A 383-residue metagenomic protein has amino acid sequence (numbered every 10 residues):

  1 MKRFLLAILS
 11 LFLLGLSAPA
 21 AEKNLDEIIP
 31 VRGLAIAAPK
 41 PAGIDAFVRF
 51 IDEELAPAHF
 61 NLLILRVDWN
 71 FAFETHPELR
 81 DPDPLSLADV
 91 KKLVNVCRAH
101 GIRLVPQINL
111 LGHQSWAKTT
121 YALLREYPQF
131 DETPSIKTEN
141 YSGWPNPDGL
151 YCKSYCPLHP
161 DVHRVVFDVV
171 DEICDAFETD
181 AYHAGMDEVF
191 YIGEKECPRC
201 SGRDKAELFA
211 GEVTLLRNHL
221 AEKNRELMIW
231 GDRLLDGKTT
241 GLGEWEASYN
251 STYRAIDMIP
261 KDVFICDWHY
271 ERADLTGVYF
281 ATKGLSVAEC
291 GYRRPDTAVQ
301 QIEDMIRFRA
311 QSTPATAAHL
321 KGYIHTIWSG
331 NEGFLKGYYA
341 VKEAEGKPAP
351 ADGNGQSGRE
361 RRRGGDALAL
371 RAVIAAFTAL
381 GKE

Functional and structural regions predicted by a protein language model:
M1-F4: Positively charged n-region of N-terminal signal peptides that target proteins for export
L6-G15: Bacterial N-terminal signal peptides
I8, A38, V67, M186 (+2 more regions): Residues that line or immediately flank small-molecule/substrate-binding pockets and catalytic motifs
S17-E22: Boundary at the C-terminal end of the N-terminal hydrophobic targeting segment
V31-G33: Transmembrane beta-strand segments of Gram-negative outer membrane beta-barrel proteins
A35-S248, A255-D257, V263: Aromatic-lined carbohydrate-binding surfaces of glycoside hydrolases
V96-K118, P134-V169, E178-A181, I265-L285 (+1 more regions): Electropositive, surface-exposed helix/loop patches at the edges of structured domains that serve as adaptable
A176, P198-G353, R363-A375: Catalytic-core regions of glycoside hydrolase
